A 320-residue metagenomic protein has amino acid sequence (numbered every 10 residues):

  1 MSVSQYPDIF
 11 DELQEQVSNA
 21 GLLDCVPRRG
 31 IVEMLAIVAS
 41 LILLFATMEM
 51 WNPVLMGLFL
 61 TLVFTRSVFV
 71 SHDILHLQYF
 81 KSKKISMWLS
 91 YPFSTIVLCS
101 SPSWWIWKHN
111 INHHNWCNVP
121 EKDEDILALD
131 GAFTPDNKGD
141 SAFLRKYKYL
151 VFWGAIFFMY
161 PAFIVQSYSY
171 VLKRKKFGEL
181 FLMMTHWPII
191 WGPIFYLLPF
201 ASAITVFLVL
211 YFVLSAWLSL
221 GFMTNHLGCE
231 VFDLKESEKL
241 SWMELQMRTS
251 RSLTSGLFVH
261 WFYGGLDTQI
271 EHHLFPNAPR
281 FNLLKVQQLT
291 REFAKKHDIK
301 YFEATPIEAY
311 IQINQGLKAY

Functional and structural regions predicted by a protein language model:
M1, F232, N314-K318: Conserved catalytic cores of large enzyme domains
M1-Q16, Y149-P161: Short, charged cytosolic
M1-Y6, L22-C25, L98-P102, N118-E121: Short intracellular "coupling" helices and adjacent cytoplasmic loop segments at the cytosolic face of multi-pass
Q16-C25, P135-S141: Cytosolic juxtamembrane amphipathic/interface segments immediately preceding and feeding into a transmembrane helix
C25-S67, S94-C99, Y149-F163, R174-F222: Alpha-helical bilayer-embedded segments of polytopic membrane proteins, i.e., transmembrane/intramembrane helices
F59-K175, S237-Y320: Membrane-embedded catalytic scaffold of the fatty acid hydroxylase/desaturase
D73-Y79, I106-I111, A203-T205, W217-E236: Juxtamembrane/interface segments at transmembrane-helix termini
Y211-M223, L227-G228, R291-D298: C-terminal, active-site-flanking charged/polar segments
